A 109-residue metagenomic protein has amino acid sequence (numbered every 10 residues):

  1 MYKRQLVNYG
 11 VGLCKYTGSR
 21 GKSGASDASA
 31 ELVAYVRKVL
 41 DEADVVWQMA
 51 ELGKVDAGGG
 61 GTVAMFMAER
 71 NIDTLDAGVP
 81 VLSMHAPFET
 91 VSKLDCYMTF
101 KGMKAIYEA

Functional and structural regions predicted by a protein language model:
M1: Active-site loops and adjacent core secondary-structure elements that bind or stabilize anionic groups
R4-F88: Active-site-adjacent substrate-binding region of metalloamidase/peptidase-like peptide-processing proteins
V79-A109: His/Asp/Glu-rich mid-to-C-terminal helical/loop segments that flank catalytic regions of hydrolases
